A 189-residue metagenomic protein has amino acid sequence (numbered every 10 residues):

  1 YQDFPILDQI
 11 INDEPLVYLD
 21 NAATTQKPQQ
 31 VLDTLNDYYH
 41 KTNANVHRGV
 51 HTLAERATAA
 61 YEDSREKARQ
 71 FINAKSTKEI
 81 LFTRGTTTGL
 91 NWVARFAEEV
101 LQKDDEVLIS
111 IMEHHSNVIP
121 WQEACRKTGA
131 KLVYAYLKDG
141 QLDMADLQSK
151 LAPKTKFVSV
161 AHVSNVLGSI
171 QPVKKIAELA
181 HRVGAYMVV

Functional and structural regions predicted by a protein language model:
Y1-V189: Pyridoxal 5′-phosphate
